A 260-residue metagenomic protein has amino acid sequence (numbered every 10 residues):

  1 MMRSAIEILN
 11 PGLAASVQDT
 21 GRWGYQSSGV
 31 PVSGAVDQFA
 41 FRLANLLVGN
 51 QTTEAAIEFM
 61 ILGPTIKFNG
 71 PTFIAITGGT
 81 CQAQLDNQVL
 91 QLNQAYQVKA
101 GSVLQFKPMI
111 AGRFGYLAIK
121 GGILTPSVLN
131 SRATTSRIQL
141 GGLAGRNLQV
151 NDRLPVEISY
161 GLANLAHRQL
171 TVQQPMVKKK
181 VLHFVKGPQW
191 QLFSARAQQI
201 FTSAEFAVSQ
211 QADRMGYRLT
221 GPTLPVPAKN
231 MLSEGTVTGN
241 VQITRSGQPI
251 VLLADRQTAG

Functional and structural regions predicted by a protein language model:
M1-G260: Conserved "landmark" site that anchors the functional core of diverse proteins
